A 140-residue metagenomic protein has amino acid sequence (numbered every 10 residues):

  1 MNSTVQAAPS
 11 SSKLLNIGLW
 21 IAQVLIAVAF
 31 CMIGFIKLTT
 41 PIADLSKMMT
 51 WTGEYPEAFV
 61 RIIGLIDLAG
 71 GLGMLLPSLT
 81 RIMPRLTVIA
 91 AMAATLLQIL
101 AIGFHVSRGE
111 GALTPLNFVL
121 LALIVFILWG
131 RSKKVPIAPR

Functional and structural regions predicted by a protein language model:
N2-R140: Membrane-interface extramembranous regions
